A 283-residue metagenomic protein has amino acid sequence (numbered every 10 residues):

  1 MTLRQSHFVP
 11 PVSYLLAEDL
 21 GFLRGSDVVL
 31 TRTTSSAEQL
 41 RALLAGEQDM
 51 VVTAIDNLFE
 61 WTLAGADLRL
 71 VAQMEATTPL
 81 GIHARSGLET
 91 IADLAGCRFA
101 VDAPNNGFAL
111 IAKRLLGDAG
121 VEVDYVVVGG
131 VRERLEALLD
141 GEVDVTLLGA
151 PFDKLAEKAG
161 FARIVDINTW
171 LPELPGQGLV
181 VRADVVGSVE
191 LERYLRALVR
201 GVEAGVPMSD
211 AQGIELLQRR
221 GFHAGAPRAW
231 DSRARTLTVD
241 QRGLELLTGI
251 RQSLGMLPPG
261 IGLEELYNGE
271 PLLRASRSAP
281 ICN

Functional and structural regions predicted by a protein language model:
M1-E38, L44-A45, T236-N283: N-terminal hydrophobic or amphipathic helices and topogenic motifs
T2, M74-A84, G160-D184, L195 (+1 more regions): Periplasmic-binding protein-like
T2-R24, L80, R85-L155, E245: Bilobed "Venus flytrap"/periplasmic-binding protein-like clamshell domains and structurally analogous long
V29-R41, A54-D56, D124-D140, G149-P151 (+1 more regions): Short helix-initiation/N-cap motifs at beta->coil->alpha
L40-A45, W61, L94, A137-L139: Hydrophobic residues within well-ordered alpha-helices
V52-A64, D144-A162, G249-S253: A ligand-binding cleft/hinge motif common to bilobed small-molecule-binding domains
G130-L216: Pocket-lining segment of extracytoplasmic ligand-binding domains
G187-P258: Secondary-structure end/capping motifs
